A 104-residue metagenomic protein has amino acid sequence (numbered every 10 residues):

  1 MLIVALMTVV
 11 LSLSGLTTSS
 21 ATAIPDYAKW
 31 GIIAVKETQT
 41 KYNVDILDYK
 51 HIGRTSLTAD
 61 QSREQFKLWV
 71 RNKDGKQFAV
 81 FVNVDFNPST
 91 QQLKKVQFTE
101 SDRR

Functional and structural regions predicted by a protein language model:
M1-D48, I52: N-terminal trafficking/processing presequences and adjacent post-cleavage segments of proteins routed to secretion
T8, S56-A59, L93: A broad, structure-centric signal for solvent-exposed, well-ordered loop/edge residues that line or flank functional
V10-S14, A59, N87: Short amphipathic alpha-helical segments, especially helix-boundary/capping motifs
I24-G31, A59, G75-F78: Solvent-exposed, acidic/flexible segments
Y49-R54, F98-S101: Hydrophobic/anchoring residues in structured secondary elements
I52-Q65: A cross-family detector of function-defining hotspots
S62-R104: Mid-chain, structured segments of secreted extracytoplasmic proteins
